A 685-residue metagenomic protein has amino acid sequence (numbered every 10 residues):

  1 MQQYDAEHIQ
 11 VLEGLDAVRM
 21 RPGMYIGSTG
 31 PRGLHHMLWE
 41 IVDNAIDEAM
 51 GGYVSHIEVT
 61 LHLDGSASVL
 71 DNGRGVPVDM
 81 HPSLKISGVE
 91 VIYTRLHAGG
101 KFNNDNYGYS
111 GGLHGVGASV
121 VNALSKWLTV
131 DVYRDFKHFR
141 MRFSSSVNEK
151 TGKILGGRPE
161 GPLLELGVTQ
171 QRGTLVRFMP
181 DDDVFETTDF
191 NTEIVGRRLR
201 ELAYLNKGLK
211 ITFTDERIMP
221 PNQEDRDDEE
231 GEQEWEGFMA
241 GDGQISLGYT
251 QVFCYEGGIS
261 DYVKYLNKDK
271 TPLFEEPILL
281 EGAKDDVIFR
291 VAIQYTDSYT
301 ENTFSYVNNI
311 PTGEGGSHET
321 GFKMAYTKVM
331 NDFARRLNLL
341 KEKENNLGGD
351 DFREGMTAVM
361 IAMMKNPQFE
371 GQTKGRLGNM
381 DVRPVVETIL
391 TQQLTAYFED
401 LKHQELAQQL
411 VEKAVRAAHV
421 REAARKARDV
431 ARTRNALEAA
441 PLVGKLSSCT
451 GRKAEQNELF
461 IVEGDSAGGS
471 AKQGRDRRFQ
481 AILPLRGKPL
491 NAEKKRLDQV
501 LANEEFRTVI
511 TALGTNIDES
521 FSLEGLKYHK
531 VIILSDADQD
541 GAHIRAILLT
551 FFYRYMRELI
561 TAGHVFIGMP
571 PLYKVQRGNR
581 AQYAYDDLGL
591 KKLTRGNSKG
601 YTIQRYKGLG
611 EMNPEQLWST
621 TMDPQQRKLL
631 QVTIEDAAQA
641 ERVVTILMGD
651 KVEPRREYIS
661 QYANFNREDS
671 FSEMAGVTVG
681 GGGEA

Functional and structural regions predicted by a protein language model:
M1-H8, L15, W39, D47-A49 (+12 more regions): GHKL-family ATPase ATP-binding module
L12-L15, M20: Pre-NBD coupling/linker segments of ABC/ABC-like ATPases
M20-W39: Conserved short strand/loop->alpha-helix "switch" segment adjacent to the catalytic nucleotide/phosphoryl-transfer site
D47-E48, G75-V76, Q539-D540: Residues immediately C-terminal
V76-G99: Short conserved segment of the HATPase_c
H419-E438, K453-E458, G469, Q473-R475 (+2 more regions): C-terminal interaction appendages of subunits in large macromolecular complexes
